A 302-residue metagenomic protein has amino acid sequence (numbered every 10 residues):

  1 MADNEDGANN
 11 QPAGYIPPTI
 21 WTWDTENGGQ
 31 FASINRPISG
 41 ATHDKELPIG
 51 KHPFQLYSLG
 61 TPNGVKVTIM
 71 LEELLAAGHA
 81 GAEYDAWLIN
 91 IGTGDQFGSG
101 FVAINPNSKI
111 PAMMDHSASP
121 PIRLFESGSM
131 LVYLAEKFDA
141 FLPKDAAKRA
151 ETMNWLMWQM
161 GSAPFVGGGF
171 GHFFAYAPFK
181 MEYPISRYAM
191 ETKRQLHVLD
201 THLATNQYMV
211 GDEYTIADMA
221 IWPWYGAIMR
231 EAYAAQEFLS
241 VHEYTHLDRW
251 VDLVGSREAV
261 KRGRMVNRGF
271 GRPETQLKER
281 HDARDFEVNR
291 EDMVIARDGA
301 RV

Functional and structural regions predicted by a protein language model:
M1-K193, R290-V302: GST-like domain detector, emphasizing the conserved glutathione-binding G-site in the N-terminal thioredoxin-like
M113, M130, L199, D218 (+1 more regions): Residue-level signal for nonpolar/aromatic packing positions in well-ordered secondary structure
A140, T201-E213, E258-G263: Surface-exposed helix-capping loop/turn segments at secondary-structure junctions
L142, E182-A189, Q207-Y208, Y233-V241: Active-site rim elements
W158-G161, T201, W222, A227: Glycine-rich, acidic and aromatic/proline-enriched surface loops and short helix-turn segments that act as binding
M160, P164, K193-D200, V251 (+1 more regions): Structural signal for well-ordered, non-membrane alpha-helices
V166-G171, M209-Q236, S240-V254, R264: GST superfamily/GST-like fold recognition
W250-V302: Long hydrophobic alpha-helical segments typical of transmembrane helices together with their membrane-interfacial
